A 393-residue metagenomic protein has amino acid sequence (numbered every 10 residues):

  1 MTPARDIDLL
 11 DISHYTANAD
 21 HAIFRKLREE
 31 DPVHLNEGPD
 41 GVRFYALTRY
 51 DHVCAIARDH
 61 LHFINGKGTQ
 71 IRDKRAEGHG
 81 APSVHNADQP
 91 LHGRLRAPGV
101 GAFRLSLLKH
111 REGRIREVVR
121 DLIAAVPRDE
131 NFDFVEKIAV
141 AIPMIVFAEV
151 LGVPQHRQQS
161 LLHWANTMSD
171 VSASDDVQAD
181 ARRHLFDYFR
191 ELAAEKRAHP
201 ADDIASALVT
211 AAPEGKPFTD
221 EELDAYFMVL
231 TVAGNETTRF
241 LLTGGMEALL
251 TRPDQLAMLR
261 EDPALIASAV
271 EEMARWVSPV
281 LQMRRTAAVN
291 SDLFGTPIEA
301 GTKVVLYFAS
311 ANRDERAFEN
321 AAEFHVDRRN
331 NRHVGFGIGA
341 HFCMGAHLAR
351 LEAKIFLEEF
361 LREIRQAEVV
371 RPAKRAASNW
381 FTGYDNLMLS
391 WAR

Functional and structural regions predicted by a protein language model:
M1-R393: Cytochrome P450
